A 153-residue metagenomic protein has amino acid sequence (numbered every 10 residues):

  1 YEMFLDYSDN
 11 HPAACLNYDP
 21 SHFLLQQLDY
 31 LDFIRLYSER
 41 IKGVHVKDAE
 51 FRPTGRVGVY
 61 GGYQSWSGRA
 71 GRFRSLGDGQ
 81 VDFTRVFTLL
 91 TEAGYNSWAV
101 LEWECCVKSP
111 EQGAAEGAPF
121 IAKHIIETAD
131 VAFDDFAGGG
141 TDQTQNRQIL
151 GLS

Functional and structural regions predicted by a protein language model:
Y1-F4, F33, R85-V86, E116-I121: A general structural detector for well-ordered alpha-helical segments in enzyme core domains, enriched
Y1-Q80, F133: Acidic/histidine-rich catalytic cores of soluble enzymes
H11, R85-N96, T128: A structural motif corresponding to the C-terminal end of an alpha-helix and its immediate exit/capping segment
G43, S97-W98: Residues at the N-termini of beta-strands
G77, V81-D82, L89-E92, E116: Substrate-binding and catalytic surfaces of secreted/luminal carbohydrate-active proteins
L101-S109, G138: A short, acidic, flexible beta-alpha connecting loop/helix-capping segment that sits on the rim of active
P110-D130: C-terminal helical cap(s) of enzyme catalytic domains, especially alpha/beta-barrels
I126-S153: Terminal-tail/helix-coil boundary detector
